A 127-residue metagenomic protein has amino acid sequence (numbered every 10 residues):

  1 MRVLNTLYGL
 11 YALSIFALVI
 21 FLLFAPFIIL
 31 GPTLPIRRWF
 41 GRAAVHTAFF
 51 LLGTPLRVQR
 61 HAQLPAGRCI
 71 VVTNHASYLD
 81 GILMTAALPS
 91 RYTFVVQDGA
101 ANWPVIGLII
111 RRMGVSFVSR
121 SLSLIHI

Functional and structural regions predicted by a protein language model:
M1, L124-I127: Accessible peptide chain termini
R2-R57, L108-R112: A transmembrane-helix-recognition feature enriched in membrane-embedded lipid enzymes and envelope glyco-/phospholipid
L51-I125: Soluble catalytic domains of membrane acyltransferases
